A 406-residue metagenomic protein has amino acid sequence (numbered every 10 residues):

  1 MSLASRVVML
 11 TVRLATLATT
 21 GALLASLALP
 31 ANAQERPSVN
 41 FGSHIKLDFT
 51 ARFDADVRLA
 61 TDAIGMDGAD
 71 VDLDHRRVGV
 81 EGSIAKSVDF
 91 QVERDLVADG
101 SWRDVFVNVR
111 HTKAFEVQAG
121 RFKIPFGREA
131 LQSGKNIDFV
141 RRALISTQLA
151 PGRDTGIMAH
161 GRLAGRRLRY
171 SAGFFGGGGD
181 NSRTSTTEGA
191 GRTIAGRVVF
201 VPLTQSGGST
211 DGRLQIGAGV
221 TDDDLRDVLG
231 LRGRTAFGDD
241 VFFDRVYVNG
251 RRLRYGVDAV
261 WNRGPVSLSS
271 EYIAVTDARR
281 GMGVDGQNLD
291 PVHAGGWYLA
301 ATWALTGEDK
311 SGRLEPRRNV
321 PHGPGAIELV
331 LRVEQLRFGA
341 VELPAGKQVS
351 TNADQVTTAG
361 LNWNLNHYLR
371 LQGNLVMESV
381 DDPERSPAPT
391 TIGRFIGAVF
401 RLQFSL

Functional and structural regions predicted by a protein language model:
M1, F200-S206, G217, M377-E378 (+1 more regions): C-terminal intrinsically disordered extensions
M1-V12: N-terminal secretory signal peptides that target proteins for export/translocation
T11-S26: Bacterial N-terminal signal peptides
G21, G82, G161, G397-A398: Small side chains
L29-A33: Sec/Tat signal peptide C-region and signal peptidase I cleavage site
E35-R226, H293-L343: Outer membrane beta-barrel
G42, A63-G65, V220, D227-L406: Outer-membrane beta-barrel pore domains
